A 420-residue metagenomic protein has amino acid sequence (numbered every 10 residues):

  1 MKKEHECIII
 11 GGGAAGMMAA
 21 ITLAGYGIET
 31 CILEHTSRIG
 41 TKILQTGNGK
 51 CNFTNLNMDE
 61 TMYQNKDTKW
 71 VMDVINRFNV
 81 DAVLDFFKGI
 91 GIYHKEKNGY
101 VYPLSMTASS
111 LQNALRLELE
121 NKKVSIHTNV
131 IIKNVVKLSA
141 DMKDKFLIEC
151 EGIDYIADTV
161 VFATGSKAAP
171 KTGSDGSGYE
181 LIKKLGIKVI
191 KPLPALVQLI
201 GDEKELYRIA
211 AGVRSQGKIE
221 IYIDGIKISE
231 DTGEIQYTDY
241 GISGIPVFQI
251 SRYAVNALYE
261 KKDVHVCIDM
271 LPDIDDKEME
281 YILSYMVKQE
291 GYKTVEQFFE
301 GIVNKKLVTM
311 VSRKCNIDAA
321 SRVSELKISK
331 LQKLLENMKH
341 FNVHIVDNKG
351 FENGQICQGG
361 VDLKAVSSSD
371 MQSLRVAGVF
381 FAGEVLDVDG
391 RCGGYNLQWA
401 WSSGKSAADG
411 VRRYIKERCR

Functional and structural regions predicted by a protein language model:
H5-I32, A407-R412: N-terminal Rossmann-like FAD-binding beta1-loop-alpha1 element of flavoenzymes
I8-I10, L33, I132, Y155-P170 (+3 more regions): Short hydrophobic core segments
A24-N48: Glycine-rich FAD pyrophosphate-binding loop
S37-I39, L44-Q45, F53-E60, Y93 (+2 more regions): An anion/pyrophosphate-binding glycine-rich loop and adjacent beta-alpha core in soluble alpha-beta enzymes
N48-N98: Glycine-rich active-site loop/strand segments that organize a redox cofactor
R77-T159: Feature captures the FAD/FMN-dependent oxidoreductase FAD-binding
T128, T309-D389: A glycine-rich dinucleotide-binding beta-alpha-beta segment and adjacent secondary-structure elements that constitute
T159-E205: Glycine-rich loop(s) and the adjacent beta-strand/alpha-helix scaffold that form part
